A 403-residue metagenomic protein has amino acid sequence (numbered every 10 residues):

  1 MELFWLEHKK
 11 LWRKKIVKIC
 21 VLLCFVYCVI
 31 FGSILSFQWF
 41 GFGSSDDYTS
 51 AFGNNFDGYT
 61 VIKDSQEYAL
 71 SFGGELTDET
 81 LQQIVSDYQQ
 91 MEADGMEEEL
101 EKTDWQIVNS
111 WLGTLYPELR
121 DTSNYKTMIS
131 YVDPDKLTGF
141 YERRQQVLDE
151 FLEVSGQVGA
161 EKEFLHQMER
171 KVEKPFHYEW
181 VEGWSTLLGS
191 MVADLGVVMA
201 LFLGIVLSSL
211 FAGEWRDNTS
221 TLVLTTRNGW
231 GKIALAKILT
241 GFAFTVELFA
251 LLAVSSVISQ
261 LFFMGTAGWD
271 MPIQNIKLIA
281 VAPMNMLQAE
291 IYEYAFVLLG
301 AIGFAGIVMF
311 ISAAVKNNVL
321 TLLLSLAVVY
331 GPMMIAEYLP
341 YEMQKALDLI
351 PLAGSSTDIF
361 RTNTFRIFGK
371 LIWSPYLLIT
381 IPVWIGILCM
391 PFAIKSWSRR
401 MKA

Functional and structural regions predicted by a protein language model:
M1-L23: N-terminal Sec/SRP start-transfer signal
W5-E7, L11, F310-A314, I381-A403: Junction motif at the cytosolic side of a transmembrane helix
K18, G231, N318-L320: Residues that define the loop-to-transmembrane-helix transition and helix capping in multi-pass membrane transporters
V21-F25, V319-P332, I350-P351: Central hydrophobic cores of alpha-helical transmembrane segments in multi-pass integral membrane proteins
V26-Q83, D133-E214, L235-A314, N318 (+2 more regions): Secretory targeting signals
D217-T221: Hydrophobic transmembrane alpha-helix segments characteristic of membrane transport and insertion machinery
L224-W230: Short helix-to-coil transition segments within interhelical loops that connect adjacent transmembrane helices
M343-T364: Short hydrophobic, aromatic-rich alpha-helical segments embedded in or entering the lipid bilayer of multi-pass
